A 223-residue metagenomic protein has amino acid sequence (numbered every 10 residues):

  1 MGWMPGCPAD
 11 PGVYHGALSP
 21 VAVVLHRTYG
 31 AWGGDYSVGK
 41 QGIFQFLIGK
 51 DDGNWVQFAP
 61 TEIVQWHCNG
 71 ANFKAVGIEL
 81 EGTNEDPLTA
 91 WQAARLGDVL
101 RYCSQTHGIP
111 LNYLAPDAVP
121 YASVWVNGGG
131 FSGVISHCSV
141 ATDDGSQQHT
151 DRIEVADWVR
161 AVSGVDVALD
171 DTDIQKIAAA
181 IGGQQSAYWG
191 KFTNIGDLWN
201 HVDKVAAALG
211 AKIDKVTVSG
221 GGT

Functional and structural regions predicted by a protein language model:
M1-A17, N84-Q175, D203, A208-G210 (+1 more regions): Basic/polar, cationic surfaces and motifs that engage anionic cell-wall and phosphate/carboxylate ligands
M1-A71: N-terminal catalytic cores of peptidoglycan-degrading enzymes
H26, G77-E79, I135-H137: A cross-family glycoside hydrolase active-site/sugar-binding cleft signature
Y29, L80-N84: Short, histidine-centered active-site or binding-site loop motifs used for metal coordination, general acid-base
G49-K50, L169, G190: Acidic surface patches and DE-rich sequence motifs
N69-I78, S132: Short coil-to-beta-strand
V76-L80, L96-G97: Active-site scaffold segments
K176, G183-A211: Alpha-helical coiled-coil heptad-register detector
